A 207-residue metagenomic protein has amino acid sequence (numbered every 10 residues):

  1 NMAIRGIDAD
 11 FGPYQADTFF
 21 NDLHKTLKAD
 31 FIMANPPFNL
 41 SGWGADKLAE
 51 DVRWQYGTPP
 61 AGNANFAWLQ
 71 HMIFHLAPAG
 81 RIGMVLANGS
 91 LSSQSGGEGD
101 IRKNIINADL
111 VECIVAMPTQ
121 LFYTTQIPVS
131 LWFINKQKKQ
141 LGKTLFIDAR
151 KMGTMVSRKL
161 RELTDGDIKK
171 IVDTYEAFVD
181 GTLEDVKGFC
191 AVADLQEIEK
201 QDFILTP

Functional and structural regions predicted by a protein language model:
N1-T26: S-adenosyl-L-methionine
F20-P207: A conserved structural/catalytic subdomain of Rossmann-like adenosyl-cofactor enzymes
